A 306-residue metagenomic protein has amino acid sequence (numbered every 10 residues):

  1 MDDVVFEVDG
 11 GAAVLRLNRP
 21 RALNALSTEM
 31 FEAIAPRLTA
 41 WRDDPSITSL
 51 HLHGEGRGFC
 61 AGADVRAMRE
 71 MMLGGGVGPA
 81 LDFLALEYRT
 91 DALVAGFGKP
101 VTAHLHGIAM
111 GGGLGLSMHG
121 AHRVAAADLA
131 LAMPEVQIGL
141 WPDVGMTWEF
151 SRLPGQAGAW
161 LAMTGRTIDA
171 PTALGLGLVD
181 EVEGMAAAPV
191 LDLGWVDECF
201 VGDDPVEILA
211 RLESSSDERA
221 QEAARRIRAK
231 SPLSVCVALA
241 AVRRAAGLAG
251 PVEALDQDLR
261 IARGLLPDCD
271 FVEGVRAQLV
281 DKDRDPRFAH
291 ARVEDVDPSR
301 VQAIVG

Functional and structural regions predicted by a protein language model:
M1-D9, I168-A170, A186-G306: C-terminal alpha-helix plus adjacent terminal tail
M1-H53, A303: Conserved CoA-thioester-binding segment of acyl-CoA-metabolizing enzymes
L15, R19, A33-I34, L52 (+6 more regions): Terminal peptide-recognition signature
G54-R89, G139: Glycine- (often His-adjacent) and acidic-residue-rich active-site loop that binds/positions the CoA thioester
R66-G74, H119-A126, T147, L153: A glycine- and small-aliphatic-rich helix-loop capping segment at beta-alpha/alpha-beta transitions that lines
L81-L84, Y88, G111, T167 (+2 more regions): Glycine-rich phosphate-binding loop at the start of an alpha helix
V94-I138, A170: Glycine-rich beta-to-alpha active-site loop
D128, G139, V144-M185: Contiguous mid-protein beta-loop-alpha structural module that forms a pocket-lining wall or clamp of enzyme active
